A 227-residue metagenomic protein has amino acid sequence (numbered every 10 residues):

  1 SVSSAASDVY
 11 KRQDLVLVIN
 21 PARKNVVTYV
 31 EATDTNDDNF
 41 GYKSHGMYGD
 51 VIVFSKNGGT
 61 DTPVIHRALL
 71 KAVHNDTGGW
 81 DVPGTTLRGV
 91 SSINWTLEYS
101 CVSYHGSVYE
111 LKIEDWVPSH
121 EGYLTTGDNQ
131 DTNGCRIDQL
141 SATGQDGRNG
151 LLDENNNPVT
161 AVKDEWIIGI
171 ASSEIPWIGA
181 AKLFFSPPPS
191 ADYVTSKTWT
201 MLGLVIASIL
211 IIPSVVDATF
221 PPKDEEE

Functional and structural regions predicted by a protein language model:
V2-Y10: Short, small-residue-biased leader/transition segments that mark boundaries at the very start of proteins
K11-V16, G49-I52: Structural motif
P21-V26, N57-D61: Short, charged beta-turn/beta-strand-edge "cap" motif at the junction between a beta-strand and an adjacent loop
V26-K43, M47-S55: N-terminal post-signal-peptidase region of extra-cytosolic proteins
S44-I52, K56-V73: Membrane-embedded segments
A72-E114, Y123-T125: Short, solvent-exposed secondary-structure boundary/capping segments
D115-S186: Extended, hydrophilic extramembrane loops/domains of integral membrane proteins
V194-E227: Juxtamembrane interface at the cytosolic side of transmembrane helices
